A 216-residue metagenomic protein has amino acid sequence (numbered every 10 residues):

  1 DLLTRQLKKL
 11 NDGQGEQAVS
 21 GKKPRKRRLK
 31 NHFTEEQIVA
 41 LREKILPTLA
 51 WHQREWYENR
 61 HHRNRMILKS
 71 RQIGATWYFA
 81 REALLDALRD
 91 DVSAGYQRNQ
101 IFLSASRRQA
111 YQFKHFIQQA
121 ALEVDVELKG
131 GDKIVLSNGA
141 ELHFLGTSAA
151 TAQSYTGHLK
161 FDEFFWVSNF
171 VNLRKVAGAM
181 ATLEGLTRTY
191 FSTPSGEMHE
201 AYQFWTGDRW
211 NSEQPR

Functional and structural regions predicted by a protein language model:
D1-R216: Phosphate/NTP-binding elements of NTP-utilizing enzymes
